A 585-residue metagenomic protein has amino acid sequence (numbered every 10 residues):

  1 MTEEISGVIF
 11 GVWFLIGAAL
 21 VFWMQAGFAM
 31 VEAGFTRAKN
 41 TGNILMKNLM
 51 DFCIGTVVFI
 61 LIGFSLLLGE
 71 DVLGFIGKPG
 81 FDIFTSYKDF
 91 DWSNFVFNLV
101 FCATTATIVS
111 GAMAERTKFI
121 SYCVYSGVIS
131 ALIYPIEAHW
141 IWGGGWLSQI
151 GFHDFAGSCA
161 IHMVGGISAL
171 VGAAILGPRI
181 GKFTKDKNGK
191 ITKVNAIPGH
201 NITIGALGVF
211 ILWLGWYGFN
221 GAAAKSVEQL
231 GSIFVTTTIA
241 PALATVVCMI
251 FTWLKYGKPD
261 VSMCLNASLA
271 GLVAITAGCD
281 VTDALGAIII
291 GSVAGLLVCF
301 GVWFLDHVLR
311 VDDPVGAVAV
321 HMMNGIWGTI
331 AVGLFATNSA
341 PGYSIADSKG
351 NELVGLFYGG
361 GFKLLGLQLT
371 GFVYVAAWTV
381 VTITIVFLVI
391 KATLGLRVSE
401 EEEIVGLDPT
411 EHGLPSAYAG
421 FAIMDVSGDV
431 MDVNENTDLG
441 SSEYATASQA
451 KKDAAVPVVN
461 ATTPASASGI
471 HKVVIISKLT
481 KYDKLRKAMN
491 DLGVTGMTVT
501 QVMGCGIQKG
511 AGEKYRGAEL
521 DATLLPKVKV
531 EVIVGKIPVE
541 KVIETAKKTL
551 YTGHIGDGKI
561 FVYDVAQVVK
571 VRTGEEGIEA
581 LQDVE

Functional and structural regions predicted by a protein language model:
M1-A461: Glycine- and aromatic-enriched membrane alpha-helices
T410-A417, D429-E585: Positively charged, small/polar-rich N-terminal and surface patches that mediate targeting and assembly and bind
